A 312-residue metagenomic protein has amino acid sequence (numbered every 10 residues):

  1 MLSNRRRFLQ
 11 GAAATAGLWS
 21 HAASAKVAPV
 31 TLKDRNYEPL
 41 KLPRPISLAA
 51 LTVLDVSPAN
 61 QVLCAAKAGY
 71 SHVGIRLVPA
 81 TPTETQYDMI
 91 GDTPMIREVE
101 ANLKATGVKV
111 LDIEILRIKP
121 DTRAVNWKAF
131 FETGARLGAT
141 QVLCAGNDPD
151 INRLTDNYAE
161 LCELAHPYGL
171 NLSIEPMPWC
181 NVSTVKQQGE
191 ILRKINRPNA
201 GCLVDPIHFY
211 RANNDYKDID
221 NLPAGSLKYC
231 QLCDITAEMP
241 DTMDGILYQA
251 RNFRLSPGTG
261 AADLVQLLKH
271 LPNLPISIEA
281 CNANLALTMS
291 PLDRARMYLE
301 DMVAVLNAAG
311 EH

Functional and structural regions predicted by a protein language model:
L2-S47, A59-S71, V185-V204, Y210-H312: Histidine-acidic metal/acid-base catalytic patches
A12-H21, V62, A66, N102 (+3 more regions): Active-site acidic/histidine proton-transfer and metal-coordination neighborhood in alpha/beta enzyme cores
V30-T52, E100, K104-L116: Mobile, glycine- and charge-enriched loop segments and immediately flanking short secondary-structure elements within
A49-V53, V78-A80, I115-I118, G146-P149 (+4 more regions): Active-site beta-loop-alpha junctions enriched in small/polar residues
G74-E98: Glycine-rich, proline-tolerant flexible connector loops at the mouths of alpha/beta enzymes
T81-Q86, I174, A212, N284-T288: A short acidic, helix-capping loop that chelates divalent metal ions and anchors anionic groups
Y87-M95, T122-A129, P149-D156, S183 (+3 more regions): Alpha-helix N-cap and loop-to-helix initiation/capping positions
